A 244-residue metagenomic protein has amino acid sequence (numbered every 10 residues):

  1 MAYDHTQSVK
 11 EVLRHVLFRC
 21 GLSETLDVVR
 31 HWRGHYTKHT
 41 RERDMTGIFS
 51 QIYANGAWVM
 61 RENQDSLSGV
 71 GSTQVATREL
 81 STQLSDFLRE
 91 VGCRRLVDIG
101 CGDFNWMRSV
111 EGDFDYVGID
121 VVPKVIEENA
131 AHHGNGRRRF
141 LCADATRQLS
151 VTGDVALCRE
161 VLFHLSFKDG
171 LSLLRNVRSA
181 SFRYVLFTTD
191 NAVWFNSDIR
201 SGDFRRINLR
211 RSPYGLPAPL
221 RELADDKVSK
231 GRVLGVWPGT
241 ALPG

Functional and structural regions predicted by a protein language model:
Y3-G153, L165-G244: Class I (Rossmann-like) S-adenosyl-L-methionine-dependent methyltransferase catalytic domain, capturing the SAM-binding
L157: A conserved beta-strand element that flanks and buttresses the S-adenosyl-L-methionine
V161: Hydrophobic adenine-recognition pocket in adenosine-nucleotide-binding enzymes
